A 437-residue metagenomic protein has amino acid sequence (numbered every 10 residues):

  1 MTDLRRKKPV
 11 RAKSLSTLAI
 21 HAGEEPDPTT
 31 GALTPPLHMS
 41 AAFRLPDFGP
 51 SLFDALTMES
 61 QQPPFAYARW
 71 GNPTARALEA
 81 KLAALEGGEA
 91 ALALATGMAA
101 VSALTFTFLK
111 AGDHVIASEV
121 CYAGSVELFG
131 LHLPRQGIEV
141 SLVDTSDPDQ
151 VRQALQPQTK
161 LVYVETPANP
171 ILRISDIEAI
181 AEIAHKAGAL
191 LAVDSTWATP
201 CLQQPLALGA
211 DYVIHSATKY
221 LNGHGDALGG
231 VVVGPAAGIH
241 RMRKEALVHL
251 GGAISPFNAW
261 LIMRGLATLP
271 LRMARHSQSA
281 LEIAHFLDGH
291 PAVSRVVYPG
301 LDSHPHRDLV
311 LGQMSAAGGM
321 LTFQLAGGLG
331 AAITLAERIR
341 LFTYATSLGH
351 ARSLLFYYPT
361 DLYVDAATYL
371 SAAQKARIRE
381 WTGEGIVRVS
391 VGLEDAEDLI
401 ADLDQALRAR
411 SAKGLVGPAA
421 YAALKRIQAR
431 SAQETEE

Functional and structural regions predicted by a protein language model:
M1-Q62, L415-V416, A420-E437: N-terminal glycine-rich, Lys/His-bearing helix-loop that initiates the first secondary-structure elements of many
T2-D3, E89, G130-L131, E139-S141 (+3 more regions): PLP-dependent enzyme catalytic core of the Aspartate aminotransferase-like
D3-R11, A19-H21, E25-P28, A90-H290 (+5 more regions): Conserved PLP-enzyme active-site core in the AAT-like
A12, A19-P35, G330-S371: C-terminal core of ALDH-fold dehydrogenases
E24-P26, M39-L45, W197, K219 (+6 more regions): Glycine-rich beta-alpha junction loops
A42, D47-A99, G124-L131: Conserved N-terminal alpha-helix of the aminotransferase class I/II PLP-enzyme fold
L261-L271, G318-A326, R388-G392: Short, well-ordered beta-strand elements within core beta-sheets of diverse protein domains
L281-L354, A372-W381, P418-K425: Conserved small-domain helix->loop->beta segment predominantly found in fold-type I
